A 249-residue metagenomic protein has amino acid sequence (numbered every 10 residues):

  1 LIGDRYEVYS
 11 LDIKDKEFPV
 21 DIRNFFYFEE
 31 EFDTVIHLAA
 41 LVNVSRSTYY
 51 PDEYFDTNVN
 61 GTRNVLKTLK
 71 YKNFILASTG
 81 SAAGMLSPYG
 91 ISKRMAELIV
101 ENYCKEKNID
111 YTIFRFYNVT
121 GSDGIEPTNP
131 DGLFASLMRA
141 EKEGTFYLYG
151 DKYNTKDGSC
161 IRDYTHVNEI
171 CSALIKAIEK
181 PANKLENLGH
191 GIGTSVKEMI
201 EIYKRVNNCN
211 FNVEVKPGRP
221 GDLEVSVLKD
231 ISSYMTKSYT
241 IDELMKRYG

Functional and structural regions predicted by a protein language model:
L1-S122: N-terminal Rossmann-like NAD(P)+-binding domain of SDR-like oxidoreductases, especially those catalyzing
V8, Y111, F146, F211-V213: Generic structural signal for residues in well-ordered beta-strands
F26, S45, D52, R63 (+4 more regions): Residues in well-ordered alpha-helical elements
P88, E101-K176, I200-K204: NAD(P)-dependent short-chain dehydrogenase/reductase
A140, A173-G218: Mid/C-terminal beta-alpha module of Rossmann-like enzyme folds, strongest in SDR-family dehydrogenases/epimerases
V167, K216-E243: Conserved C-terminal active-site "lid" loop/helix of NAD(P)H-dependent oxidoreductases that clamps the redox cofactor
